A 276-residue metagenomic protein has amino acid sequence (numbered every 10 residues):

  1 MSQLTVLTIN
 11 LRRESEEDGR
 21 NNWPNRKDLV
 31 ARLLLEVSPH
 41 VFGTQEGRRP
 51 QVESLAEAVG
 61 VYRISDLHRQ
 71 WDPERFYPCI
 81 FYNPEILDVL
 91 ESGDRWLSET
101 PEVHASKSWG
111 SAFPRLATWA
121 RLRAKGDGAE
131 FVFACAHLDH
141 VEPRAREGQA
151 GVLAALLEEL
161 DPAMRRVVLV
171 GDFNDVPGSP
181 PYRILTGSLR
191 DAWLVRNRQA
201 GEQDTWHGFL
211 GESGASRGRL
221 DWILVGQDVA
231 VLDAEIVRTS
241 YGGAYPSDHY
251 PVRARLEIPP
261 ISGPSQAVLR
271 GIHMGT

Functional and structural regions predicted by a protein language model:
M1, E36, D72-E74, S111-P114 (+3 more regions): Extracellular/periplasmic catalytic domains that process cell-envelope and extracellular macromolecules
M1-A58, R69-F76, G151, P260-T276: N-terminal, active-site-proximal structural segment of metallo-dependent hydrolase catalytic domains
T5-L11, V30-L55, F81, A120 (+7 more regions): Active-site beta-strand/loop signature of hydrolases that rely on acidic residues for catalysis
T8-R26, L97-A112, D139: Acidic/histidine-rich helix-loop elements that form or flank divalent-metal/phosphate-binding sites at the catalytic
R13-E16, G47-E53, P73, H140-R144 (+3 more regions): Active-site environment of divalent metal-dependent phosphoester hydrolases
N21-W23, A56-V59, W96, G148-Q149 (+2 more regions): Short, glycine/charged-enriched secondary-structure capping and boundary segments
V41-E130, A134, E235-I236: Structured beta-strand-rich core segments of catalytic domains in phosphoester-bond hydrolases
I86-D88, R144, G148, A155-V167 (+1 more regions): Metal-dependent phosphoester-hydrolase catalytic domains
